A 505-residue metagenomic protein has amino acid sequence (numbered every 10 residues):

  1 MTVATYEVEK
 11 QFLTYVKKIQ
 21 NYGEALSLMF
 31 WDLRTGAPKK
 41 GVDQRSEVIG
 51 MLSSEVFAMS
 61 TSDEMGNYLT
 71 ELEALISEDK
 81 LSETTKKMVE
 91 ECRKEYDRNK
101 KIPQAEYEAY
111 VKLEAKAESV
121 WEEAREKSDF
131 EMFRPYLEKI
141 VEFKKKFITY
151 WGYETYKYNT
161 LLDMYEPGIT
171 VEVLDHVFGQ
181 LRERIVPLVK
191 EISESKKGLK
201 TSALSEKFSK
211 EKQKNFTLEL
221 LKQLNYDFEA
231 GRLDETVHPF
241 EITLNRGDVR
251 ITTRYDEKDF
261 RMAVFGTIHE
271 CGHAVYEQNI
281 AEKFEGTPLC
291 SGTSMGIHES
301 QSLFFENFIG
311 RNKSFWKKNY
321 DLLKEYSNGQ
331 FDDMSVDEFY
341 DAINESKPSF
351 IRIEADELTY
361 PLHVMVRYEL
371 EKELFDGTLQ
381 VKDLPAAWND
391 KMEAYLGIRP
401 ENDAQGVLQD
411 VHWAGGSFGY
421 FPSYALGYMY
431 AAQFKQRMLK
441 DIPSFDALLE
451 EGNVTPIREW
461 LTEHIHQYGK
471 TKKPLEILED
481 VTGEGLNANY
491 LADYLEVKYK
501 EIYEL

Functional and structural regions predicted by a protein language model:
T2-A4, V8, K40, Q44 (+3 more regions): C-terminal, non-catalytic "cap/extension" segments appended to globular domains
T2-P167, E496-Y503: A well-structured
F12, G152, H269, S302 (+3 more regions): Divalent metal-coordination and catalytic microenvironments
Q44, A109, Y136-K139, S209 (+12 more regions): Secondary-structure capping and boundary motifs in well-ordered enzyme cores
Y110-M262: Contiguous, non-catalytic segments that form substrate-binding/exosite surfaces or channel walls
F178, R182, K210-K214, L220 (+5 more regions): All-alpha helical catalytic cores of prenyl diphosphate-utilizing isoprenoid enzymes
M262-A281, E299-L303: Active-site recognition of the HExxH zinc-binding catalytic motif
S291-D332: Post-HExxH zinc-binding segment in Zn-dependent metallohydrolases
